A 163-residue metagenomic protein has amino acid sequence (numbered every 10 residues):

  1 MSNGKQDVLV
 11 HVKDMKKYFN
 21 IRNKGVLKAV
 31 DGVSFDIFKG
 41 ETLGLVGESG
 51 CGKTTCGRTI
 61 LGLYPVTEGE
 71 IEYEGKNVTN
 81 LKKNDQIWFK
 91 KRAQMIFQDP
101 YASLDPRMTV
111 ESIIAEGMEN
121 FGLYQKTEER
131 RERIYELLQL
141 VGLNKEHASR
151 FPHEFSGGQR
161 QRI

Functional and structural regions predicted by a protein language model:
M1-I163: ABC transporter nucleotide-binding domains
